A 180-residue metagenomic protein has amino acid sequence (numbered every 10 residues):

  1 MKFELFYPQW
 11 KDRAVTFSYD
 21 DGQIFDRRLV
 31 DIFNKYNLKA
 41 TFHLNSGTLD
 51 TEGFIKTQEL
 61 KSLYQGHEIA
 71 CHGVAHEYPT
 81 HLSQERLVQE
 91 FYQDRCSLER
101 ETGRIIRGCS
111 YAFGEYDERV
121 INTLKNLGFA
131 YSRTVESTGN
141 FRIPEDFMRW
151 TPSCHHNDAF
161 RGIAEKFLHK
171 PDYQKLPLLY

Functional and structural regions predicted by a protein language model:
M1-T16: N-terminal pre-catalytic segment of deacetylase/amide-hydrolase enzymes
K2, D26-R27: Short alpha-helical segments and helix-capping/turn motifs at coil-helix boundaries
W10-R13, H155-Y180: Catalytic grooves of carbohydrate-active enzymes
T16-Q23: Active-site-adjacent substrate/metal-binding segments within catalytic domains of carbohydrate-active enzymes
Q23-I24, A75: Short, glycine/acidic-enriched loop or turn micro-motifs at the edges of active sites
R27-N34: Histidine-anchored nucleotide/phosphate-binding helix
Y36-N122, N126-A130, S137-W150, C154 (+1 more regions): Metal-dependent polysaccharide deacetylase catalytic core of the NodB/CE4 family, i.e., the active-site-bearing domain
